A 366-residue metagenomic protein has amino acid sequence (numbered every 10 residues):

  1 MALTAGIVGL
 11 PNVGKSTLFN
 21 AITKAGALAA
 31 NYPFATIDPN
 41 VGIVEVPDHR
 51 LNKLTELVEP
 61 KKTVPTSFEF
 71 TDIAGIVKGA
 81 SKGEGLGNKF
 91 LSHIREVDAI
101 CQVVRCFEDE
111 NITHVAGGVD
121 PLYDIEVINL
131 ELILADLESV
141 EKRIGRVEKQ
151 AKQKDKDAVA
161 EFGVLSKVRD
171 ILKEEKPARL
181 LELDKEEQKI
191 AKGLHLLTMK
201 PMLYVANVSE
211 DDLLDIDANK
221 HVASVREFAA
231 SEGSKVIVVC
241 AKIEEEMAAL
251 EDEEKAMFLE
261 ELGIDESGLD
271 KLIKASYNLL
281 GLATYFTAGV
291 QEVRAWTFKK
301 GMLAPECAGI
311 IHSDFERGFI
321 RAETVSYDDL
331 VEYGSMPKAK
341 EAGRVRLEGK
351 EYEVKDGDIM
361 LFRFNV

Functional and structural regions predicted by a protein language model:
M1-D109, E141, V147: Conserved G1/Walker A P-loop phosphate-binding module
L3-V8, V13, F19, R146-E353 (+2 more regions): C-terminal-of-GTPase-core extension/linker across diverse P-loop GTPases
K24, E56, S92, E96 (+3 more regions): Short, intrinsically disordered, mixed-charge
F34, D48-L51, V64-F70, E84-V97 (+9 more regions): Amphipathic alpha-helical transducer elements in NTP-driven molecular machines
I37, T113, A248: Short Asp/Glu-rich motifs
G42-P47, A74-E84, R95-A158, E174-D184 (+2 more regions): Conserved Switch II/interswitch segment of TRAFAC-class P-loop GTPases
I94, V354-K355: Short, well-ordered loop/turn sites that connect or cap secondary structure elements
